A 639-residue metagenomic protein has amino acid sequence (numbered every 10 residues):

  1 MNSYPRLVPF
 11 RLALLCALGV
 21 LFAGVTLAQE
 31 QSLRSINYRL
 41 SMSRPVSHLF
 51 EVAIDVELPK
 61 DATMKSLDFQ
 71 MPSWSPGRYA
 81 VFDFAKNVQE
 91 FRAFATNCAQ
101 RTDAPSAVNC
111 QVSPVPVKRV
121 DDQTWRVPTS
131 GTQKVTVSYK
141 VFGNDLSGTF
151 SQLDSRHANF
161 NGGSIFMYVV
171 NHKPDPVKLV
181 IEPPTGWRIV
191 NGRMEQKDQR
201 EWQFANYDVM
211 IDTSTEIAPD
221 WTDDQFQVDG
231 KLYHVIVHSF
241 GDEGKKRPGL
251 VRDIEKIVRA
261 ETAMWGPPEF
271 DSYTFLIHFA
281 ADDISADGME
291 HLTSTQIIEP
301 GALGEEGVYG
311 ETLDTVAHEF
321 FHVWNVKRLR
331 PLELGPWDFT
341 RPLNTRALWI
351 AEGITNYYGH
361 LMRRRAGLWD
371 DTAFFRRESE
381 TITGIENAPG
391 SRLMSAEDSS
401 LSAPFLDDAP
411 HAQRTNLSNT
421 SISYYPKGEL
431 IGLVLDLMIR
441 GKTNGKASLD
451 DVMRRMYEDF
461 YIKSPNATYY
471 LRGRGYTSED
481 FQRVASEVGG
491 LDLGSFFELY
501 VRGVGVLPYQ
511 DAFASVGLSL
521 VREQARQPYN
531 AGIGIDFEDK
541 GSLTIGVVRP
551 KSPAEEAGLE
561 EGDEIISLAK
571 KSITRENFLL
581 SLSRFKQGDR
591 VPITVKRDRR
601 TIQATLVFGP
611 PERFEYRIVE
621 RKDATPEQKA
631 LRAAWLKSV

Functional and structural regions predicted by a protein language model:
R11-G24: Bacterial N-terminal signal peptides
M42-S43, R78-D154: A surface-exposed beta-strand-loop module
F50-A85, S164-P184: Surface-exposed beta-strand/loop patches in extracellular or lumenal glycoproteins
P72, S130, S138-A218: Extended, low-hydrophobicity, Ser/Thr/Pro/Gly-biased non-transmembrane segments
F84-N87, P174-M194, Q203-V209, G241-Y273 (+3 more regions): Zn2+-dependent metallopeptidase catalytic core
T222-L348: Juxtacatalytic substrate-recognition/specificity segment
T295-L303, R328-L329, T340-L393: Post-HExxH zinc-binding segment in Zn-dependent metallohydrolases
G359, W369-V639: C-terminal recognition in membrane/secretory proteostasis and scaffolding
